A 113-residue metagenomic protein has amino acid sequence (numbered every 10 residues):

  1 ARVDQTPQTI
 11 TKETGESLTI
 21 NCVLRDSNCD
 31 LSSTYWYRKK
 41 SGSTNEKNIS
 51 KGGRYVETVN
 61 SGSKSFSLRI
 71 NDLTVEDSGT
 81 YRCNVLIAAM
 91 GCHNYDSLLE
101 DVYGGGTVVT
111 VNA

Functional and structural regions predicted by a protein language model:
A1-E46, V56-E57: N-terminal "mature ectodomain cap" immediately after the signal peptide in secreted/cell-surface glycoproteins
A1-T6, R38-S50, S97-A113: Flexible inter-domain hinge/linker segments at boundaries of tandem extracellular adhesion modules
V3, V23, V56-V59, V75 (+3 more regions): Extended aliphatic helical segments
Q8-I10, G53-S78: Extracellular beta-strand/loop-rich beta-sandwich domains predominantly from IgSF
G15, G79, G104-G106: Glycine-centered flexibility sites
S17-D26, S33-S41, R69-D72, D77-A89 (+2 more regions): Structural signature of extracellular immunoglobulin-like
N28, N48-I49, N60-G62, V75-E76 (+1 more regions): Intrinsically disordered, low-complexity regulatory regions enriched in Ser/Pro/Gly/Thr and acidic residues
S32, K64, G105: Residues that flank catalytic or metal-binding motifs in active/ligand-binding sites
